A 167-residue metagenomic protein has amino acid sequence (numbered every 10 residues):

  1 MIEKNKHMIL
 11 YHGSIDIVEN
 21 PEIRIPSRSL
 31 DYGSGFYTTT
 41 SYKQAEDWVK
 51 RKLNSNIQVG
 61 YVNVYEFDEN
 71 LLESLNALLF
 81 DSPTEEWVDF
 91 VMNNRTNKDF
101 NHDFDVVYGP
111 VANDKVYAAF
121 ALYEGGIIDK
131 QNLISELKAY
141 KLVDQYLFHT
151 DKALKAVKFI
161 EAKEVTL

Functional and structural regions predicted by a protein language model:
M1-K6, L30-D31, R51-L167: Conserved NAD+-utilizing ADP-ribose enzyme module
N5-D31: Short aromatic-glycine-(Arg/Gly/Cys) micro-motifs in beta-strand/loop hairpins
L10-H12, Y37-T38, V64-E66: Short, conserved beta-strand segments within well-ordered enzyme catalytic domains that often line or immediately flank
S27-K52: Extended catalytic/binding region for NAD+/ADP-ribose chemistry, centered on the ART fold
